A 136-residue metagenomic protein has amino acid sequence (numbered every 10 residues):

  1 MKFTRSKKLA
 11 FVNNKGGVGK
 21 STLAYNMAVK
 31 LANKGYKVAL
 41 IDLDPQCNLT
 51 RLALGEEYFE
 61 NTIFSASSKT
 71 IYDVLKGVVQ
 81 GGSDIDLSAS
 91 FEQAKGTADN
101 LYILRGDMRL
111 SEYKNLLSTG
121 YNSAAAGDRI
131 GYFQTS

Functional and structural regions predicted by a protein language model:
M1-S136: P-loop NTP-binding core
